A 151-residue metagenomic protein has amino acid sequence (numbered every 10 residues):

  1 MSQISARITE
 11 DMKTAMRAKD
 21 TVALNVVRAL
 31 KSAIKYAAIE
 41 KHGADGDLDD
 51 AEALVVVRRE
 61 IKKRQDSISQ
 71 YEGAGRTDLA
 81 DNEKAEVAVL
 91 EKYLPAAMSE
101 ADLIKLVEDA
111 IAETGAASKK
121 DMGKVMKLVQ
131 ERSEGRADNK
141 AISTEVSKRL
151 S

Functional and structural regions predicted by a protein language model:
M1-S151: Charged, compositionally biased, marginally structured helical/coil segments
